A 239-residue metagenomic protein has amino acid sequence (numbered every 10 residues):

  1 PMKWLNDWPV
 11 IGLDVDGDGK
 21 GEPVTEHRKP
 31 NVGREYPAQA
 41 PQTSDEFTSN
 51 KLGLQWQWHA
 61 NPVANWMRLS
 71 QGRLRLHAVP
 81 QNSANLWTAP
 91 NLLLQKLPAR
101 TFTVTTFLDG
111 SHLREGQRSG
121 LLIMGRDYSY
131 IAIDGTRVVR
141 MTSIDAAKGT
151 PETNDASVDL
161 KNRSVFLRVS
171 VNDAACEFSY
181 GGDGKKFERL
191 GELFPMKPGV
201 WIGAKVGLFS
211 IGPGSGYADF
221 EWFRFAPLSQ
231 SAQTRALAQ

Functional and structural regions predicted by a protein language model:
P1-L5: Beta-propeller blade signature
W8-Q239: Extracellular glycan-recognition regions
